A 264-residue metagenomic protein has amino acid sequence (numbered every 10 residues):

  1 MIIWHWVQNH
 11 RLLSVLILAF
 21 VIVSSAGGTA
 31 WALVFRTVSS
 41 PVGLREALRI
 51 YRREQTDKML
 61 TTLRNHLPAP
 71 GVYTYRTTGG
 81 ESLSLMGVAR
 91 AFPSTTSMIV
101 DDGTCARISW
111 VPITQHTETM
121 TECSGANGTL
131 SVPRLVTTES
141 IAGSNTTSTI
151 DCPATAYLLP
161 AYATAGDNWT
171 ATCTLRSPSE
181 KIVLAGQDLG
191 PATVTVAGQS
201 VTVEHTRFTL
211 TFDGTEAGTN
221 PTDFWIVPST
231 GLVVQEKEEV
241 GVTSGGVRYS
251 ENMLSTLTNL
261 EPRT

Functional and structural regions predicted by a protein language model:
M1-I3, G128-V132, G198: Intrinsic structural disorder
I2-I22: N-terminal Sec-pathway targeting helices
W4, D57-L60, R64, T138 (+2 more regions): Intrinsically disordered, low-complexity regions
V23-C123, C173-T264: Acidic, serine/threonine-rich low-complexity disordered tracts
G103-G166: An acidic-aromatic
A142-V196: Secreted/surface-exposed cysteine- and glycine-rich disulfide frameworks
